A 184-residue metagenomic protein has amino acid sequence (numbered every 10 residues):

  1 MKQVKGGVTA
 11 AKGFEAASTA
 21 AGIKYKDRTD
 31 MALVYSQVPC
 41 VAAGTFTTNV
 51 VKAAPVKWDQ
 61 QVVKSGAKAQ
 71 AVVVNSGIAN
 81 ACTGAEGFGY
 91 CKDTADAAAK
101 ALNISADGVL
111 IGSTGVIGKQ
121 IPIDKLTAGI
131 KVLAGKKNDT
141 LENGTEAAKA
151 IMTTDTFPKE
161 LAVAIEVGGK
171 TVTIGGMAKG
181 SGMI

Functional and structural regions predicted by a protein language model:
M1-I184: Alpha/propeptide regions of enzymes that mature by internal proteolysis
